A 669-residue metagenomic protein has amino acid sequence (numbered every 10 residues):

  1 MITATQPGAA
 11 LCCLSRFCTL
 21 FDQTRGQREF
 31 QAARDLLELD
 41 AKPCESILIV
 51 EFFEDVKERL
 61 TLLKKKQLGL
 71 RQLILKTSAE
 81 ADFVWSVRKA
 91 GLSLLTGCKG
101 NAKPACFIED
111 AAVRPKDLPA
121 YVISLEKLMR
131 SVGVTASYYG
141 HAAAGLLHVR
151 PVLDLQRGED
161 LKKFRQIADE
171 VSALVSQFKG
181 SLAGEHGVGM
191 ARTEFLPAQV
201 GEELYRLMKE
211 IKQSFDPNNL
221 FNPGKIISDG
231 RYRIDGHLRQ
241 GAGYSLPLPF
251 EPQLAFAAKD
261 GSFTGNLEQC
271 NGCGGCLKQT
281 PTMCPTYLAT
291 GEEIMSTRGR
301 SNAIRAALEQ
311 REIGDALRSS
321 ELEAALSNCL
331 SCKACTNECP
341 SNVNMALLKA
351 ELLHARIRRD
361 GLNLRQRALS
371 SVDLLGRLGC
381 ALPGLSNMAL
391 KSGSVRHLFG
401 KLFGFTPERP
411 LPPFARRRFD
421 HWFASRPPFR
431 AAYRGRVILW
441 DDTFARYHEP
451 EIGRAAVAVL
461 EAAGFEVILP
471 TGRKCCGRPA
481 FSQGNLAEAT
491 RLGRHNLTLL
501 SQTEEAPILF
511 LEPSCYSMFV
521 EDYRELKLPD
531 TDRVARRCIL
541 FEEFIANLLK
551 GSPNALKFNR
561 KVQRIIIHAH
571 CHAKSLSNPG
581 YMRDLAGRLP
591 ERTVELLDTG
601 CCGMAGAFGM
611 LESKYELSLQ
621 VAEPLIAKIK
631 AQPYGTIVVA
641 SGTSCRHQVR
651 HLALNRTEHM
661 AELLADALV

Functional and structural regions predicted by a protein language model:
M1-T5, F53-V56, L60, K64 (+8 more regions): Long hydrophobic segments that form regular secondary structure
T3-A102, C106, T135, G140-A142 (+10 more regions): Terminal amphipathic helices with adjacent charged low-complexity linkers/tails
C12-Q31, I74-A90, Y139-V152, A183-L196 (+12 more regions): A glycine-rich phosphate-binding loop feature that marks nucleotide/adenosyl-phosphate handling sites
L20-D40, F83-L92, H148-F164, R192-Y205 (+7 more regions): Short glycine/threonine-rich loop-to-helix capping motif typified by GTGT followed within a few residues by an Asp-Pro
C44-E54, L95-A111, L147-R157, M190-A198 (+3 more regions): Short, hydrophobic beta-strand segments
A102, Q177-L182, G189-N328, L347-G361 (+3 more regions): Ferredoxin-type iron-sulfur electron-transfer modules and their immediate structural context
P115-L125, M129-R192, L204-I211, N266 (+10 more regions): Extended, hydrophobic alpha-helical segments in both membrane/secreted and soluble proteins
D216, P223, Q240, M345-V669: Iron-sulfur cluster-binding electron-transfer modules in prokaryotic oxidoreductases
